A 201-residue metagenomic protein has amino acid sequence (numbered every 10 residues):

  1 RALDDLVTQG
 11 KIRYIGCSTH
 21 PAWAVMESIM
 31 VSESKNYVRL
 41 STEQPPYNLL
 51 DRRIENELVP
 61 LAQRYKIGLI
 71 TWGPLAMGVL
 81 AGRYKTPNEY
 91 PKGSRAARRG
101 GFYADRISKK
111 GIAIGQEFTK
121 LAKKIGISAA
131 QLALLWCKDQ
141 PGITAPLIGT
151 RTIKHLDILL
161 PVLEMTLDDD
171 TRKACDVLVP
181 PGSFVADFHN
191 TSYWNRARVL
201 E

Functional and structural regions predicted by a protein language model:
R1-R53, E57: Glycine/proline-rich, positively charged, aromatic-decorated active-site loop/lid region on the catalytic face
R13, V38-S41, G68, S128 (+1 more regions): Short acidic/polar active-site loop segments enriched in Thr and Asp
I15, E43, A62, L69-W72 (+4 more regions): Conserved, mostly hydrophobic/aromatic
S18-T19, G73, I127, P146-G149: Active-site-adjacent beta-strand anchor residues
P21, Y47-D51, G73-L80, W136 (+1 more regions): Glycine-rich beta-alpha junction loops
I54-S94, S128: Aromatic-lined glycan-binding groove of carbohydrate-active enzymes
R64, N88, K92-K120, K124 (+3 more regions): Terminal-tail/helix-coil boundary detector
G126-L134: Short catalytic/ligand-gating loop segments at beta-alpha or beta-beta junctions within enzyme catalytic domains
